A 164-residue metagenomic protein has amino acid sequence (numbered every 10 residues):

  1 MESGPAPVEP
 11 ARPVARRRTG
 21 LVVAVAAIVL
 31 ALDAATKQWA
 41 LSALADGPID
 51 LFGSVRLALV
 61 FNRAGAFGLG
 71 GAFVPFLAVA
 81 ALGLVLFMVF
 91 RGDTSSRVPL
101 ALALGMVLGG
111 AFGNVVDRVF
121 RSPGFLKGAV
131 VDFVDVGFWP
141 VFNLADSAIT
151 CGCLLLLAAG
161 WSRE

Functional and structural regions predicted by a protein language model:
M1-E164: Alpha-helical transmembrane bundles and membrane-interface segments of multipass inner-membrane proteins
